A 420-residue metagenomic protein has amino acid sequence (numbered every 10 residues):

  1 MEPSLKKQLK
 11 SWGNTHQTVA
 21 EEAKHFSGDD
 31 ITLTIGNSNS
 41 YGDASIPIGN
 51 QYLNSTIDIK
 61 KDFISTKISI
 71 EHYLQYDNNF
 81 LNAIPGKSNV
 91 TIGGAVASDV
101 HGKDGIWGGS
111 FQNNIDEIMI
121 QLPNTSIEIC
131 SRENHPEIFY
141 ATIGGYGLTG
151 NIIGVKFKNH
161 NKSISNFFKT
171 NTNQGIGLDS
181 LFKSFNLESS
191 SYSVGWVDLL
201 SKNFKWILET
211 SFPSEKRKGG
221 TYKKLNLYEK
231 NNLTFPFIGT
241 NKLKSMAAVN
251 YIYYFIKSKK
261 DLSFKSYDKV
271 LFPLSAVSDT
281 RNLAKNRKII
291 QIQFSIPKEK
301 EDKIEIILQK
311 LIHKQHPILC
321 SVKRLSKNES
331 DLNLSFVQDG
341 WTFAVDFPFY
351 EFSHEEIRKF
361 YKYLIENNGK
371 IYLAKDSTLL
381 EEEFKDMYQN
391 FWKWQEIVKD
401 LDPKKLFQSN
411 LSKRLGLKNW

Functional and structural regions predicted by a protein language model:
M1-W420: Noncatalytic alpha-helical scaffold of FAD-dependent oxidoreductases
